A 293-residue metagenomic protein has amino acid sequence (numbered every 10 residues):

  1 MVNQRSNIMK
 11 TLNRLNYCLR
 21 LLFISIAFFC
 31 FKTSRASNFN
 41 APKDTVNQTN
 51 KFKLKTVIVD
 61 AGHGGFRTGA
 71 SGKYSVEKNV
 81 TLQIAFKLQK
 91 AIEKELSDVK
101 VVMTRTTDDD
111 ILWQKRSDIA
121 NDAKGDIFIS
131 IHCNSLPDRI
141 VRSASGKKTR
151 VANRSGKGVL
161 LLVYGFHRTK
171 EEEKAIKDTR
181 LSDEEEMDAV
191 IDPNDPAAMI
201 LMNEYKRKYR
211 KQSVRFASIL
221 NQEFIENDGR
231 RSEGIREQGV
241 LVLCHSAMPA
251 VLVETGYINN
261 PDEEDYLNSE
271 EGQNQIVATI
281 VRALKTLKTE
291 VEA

Functional and structural regions predicted by a protein language model:
M1-F39: Bacterial Sec-dependent N-terminal signal peptides
C30, T68-G69, E263-E264: A generic structural signal for short coil/turn motifs at secondary-structure boundaries
F39-T49, N79-A293: Active-site-proximal helix/loop segments of hydrolytic enzymes
K55-Y74: Short glycine-rich His-centered loop
